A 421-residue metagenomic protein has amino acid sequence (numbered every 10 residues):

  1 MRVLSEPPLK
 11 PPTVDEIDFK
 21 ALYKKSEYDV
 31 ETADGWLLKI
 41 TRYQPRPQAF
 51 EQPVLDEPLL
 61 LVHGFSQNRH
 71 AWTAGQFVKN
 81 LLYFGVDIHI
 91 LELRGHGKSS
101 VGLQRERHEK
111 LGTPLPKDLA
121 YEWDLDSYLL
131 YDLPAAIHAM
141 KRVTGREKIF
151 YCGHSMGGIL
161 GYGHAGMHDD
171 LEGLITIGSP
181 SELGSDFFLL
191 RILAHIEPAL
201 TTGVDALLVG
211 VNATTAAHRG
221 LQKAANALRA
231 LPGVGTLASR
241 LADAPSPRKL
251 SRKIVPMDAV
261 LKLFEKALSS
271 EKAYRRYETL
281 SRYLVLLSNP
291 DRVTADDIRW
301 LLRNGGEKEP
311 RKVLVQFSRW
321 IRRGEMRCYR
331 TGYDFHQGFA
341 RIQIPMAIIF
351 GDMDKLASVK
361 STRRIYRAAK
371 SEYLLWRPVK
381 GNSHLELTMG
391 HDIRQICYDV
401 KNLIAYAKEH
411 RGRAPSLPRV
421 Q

Functional and structural regions predicted by a protein language model:
T13-E51: N-terminal cap/lid segment of alpha/beta-hydrolase-fold proteins
K39, Q44-R105: Short, surface-exposed "cap/lid" segments of acyl-processing enzymes
R69, L356, N382-Q395: Catalytic histidine-centered segment of alpha/beta-hydrolase-like enzymes
K110-V143: Alpha/beta-hydrolase active-site loop
R142-R146, M156-G324: Alpha/beta-hydrolase-fold enzymes
F317, R367-L385: Catalytic histidine neighborhood in serine/cysteine hydrolases with alpha/beta-hydrolase-type architecture
I342, I348-F350, D354: Short beta-strand/loop motif that positions the catalytic acidic residue of the alpha/beta-hydrolase fold
I344, S358-R367: Short alpha-helix in the alpha/beta-hydrolase fold that links the catalytic acid
